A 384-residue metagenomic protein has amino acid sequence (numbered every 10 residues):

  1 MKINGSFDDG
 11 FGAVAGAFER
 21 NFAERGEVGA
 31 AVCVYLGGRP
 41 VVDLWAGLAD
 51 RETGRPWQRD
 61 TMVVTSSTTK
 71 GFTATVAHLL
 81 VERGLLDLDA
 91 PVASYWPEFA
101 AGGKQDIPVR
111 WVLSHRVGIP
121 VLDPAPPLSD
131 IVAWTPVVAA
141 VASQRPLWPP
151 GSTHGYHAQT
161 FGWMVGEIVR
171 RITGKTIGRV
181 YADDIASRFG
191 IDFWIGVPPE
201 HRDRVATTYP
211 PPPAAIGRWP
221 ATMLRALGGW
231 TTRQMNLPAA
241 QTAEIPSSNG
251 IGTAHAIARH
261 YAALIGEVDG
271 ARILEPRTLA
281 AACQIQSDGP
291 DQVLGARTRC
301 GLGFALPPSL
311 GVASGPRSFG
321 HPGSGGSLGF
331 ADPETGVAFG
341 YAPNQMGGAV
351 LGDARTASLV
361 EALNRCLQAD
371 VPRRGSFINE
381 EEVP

Functional and structural regions predicted by a protein language model:
K2-T65: Short, conserved catalytic-motif segment at the N-terminal edge
G12, F18-E19, G38, T61-D89 (+3 more regions): Active-site SXXK
A15, E19, H78, V92-A93 (+9 more regions): Non-transmembrane alpha-helical segments in soluble domains of secreted/periplasmic/extracellular proteins
D50-R59, G348-E361: A short, polar/charged loop-to-alpha-helix boundary motif
Q58, Q144-G151, F161-W163, L237-P246: Flexible glycine/proline-enriched surface loops and loop-helix/loop-strand junctions
R59, V64-T68, F72, L80-P124 (+4 more regions): Active-site helix/loop module of the DD-peptidase/beta-lactamase fold, centered on the serine-lysine SxxK catalytic
H115, F161-I168, E244, S248-G270 (+1 more regions): Active-site-proximal alpha-helical segments within enzyme catalytic domains
V205-A254, C283-T335, D370-P384: Active-site Gly/Thr loop motif
